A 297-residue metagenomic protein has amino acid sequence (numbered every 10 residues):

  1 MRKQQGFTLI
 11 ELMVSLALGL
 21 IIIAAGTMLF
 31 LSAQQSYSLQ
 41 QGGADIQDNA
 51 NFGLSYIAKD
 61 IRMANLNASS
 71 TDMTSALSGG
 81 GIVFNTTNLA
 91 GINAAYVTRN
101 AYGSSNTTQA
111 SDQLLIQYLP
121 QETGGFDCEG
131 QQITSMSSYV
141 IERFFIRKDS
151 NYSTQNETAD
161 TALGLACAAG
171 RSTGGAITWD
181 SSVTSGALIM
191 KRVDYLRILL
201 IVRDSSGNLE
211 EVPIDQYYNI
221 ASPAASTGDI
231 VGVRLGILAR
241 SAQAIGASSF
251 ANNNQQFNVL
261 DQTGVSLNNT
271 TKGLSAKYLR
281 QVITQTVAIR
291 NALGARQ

Functional and structural regions predicted by a protein language model:
R2-L66: Aliphatic-rich helix starts adjacent to a transmembrane/signal segment
Q40, G53-G236, A242-L279, T284 (+1 more regions): N-terminal pilin/flagellin-like segments and related low-complexity appendage regions
